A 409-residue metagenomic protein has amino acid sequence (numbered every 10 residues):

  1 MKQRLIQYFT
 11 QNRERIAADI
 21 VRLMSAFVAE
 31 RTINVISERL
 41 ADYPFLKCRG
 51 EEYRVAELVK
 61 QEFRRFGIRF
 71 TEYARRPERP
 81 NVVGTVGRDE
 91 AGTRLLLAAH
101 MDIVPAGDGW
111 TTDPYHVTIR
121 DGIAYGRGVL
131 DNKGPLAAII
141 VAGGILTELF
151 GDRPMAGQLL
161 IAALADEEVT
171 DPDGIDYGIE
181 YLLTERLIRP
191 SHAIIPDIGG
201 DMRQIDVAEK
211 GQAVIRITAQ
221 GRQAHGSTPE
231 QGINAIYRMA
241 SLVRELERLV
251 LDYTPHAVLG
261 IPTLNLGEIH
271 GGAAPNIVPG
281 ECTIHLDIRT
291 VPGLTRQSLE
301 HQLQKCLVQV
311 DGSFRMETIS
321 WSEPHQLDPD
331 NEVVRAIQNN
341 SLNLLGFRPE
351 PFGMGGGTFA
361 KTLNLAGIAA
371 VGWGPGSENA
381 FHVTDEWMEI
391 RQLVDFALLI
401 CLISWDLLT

Functional and structural regions predicted by a protein language model:
M1-R15, R54, T71-R76, P105 (+3 more regions): Metal-dependent amide/peptide-bond hydrolase catalytic core, centered on the "pita-bread" metallohydrolase fold
K2-A124, E148-M155: Acidic/His- and Gly-rich active-site-bordering loop/insert found across diverse amide/peptide-bond hydrolases
T71, L96, L160-A162, R315: A structural signal for isolated positions on well-ordered beta-strands in alpha/beta enzyme cores
T93-L95, I123, L160, S191-A193 (+2 more regions): Structural motif
A98-A99, A162-L164, A193-D197, T218-Q220 (+1 more regions): Short beta-strand segments
I123-A137, H225: Glycine/serine-rich anion-binding loops at beta->alpha junctions that coordinate negatively charged ligand groups
N132-A208, L408-T409: Acidic/histidine-rich catalytic neighborhood of metal-dependent amide-processing enzymes
